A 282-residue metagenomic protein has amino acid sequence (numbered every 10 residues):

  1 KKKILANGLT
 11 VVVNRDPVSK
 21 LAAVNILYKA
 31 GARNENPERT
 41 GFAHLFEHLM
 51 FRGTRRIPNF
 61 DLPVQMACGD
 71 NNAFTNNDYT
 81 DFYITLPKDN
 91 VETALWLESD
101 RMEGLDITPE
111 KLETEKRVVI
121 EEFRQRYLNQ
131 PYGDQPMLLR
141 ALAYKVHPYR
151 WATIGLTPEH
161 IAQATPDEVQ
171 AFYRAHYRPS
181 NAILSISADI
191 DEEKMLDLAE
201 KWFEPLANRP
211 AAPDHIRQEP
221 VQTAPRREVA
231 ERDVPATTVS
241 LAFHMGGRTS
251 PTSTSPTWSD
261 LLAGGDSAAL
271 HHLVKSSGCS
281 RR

Functional and structural regions predicted by a protein language model:
K1-N25: Mature N-terminal segment immediately following signal peptide/propeptide cleavage in secreted/periplasmic
I4, V12-R15, L62-A211, V229 (+3 more regions): Charge-rich, well-structured scaffold segments of protease-associated domains
V18-L21, R33, E192-K194: Primarily extracytoplasmic ectodomains and periplasmic/lumenal surface modules that are beta-strand-rich
S19-L21, I57, P179: A cross-taxa feature marking solvent-exposed loop/turn segments within ectodomains of secreted and single-pass membrane
A23-T85, W151-G155, A263-S280: M16/MPP (pitrilysin/insulinase) zinc-metallopeptidase core fold and M16-derived inactive scaffolds
R124, A141, A211-S267: His/Glu-based metal-binding/catalytic segments typifying zinc-dependent metallopeptidases
Q130, H147, T249-S250, S267-H271: Serine-centered coil/turn micro-motif
L196, E200, W258-S259, H271: Generic solvent-exposed, charged/amphipathic alpha-helical segments that serve as macromolecular interface scaffolds
